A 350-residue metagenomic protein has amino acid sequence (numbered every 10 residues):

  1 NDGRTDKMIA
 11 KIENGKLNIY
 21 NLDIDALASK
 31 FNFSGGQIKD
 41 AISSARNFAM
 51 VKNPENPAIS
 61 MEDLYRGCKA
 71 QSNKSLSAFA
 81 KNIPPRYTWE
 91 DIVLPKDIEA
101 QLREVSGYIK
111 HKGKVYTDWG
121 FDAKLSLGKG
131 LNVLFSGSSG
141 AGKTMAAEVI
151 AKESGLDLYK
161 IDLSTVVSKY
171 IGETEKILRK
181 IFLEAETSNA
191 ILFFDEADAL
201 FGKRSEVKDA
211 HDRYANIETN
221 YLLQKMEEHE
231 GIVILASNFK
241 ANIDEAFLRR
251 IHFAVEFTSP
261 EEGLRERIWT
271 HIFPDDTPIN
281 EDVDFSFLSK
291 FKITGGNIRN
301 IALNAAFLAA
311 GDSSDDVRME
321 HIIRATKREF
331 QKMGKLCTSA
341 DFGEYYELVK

Functional and structural regions predicted by a protein language model:
N1-K203, K208-K350: AAA+ P-loop ATPase motor domain of ring mechanoenzymes
